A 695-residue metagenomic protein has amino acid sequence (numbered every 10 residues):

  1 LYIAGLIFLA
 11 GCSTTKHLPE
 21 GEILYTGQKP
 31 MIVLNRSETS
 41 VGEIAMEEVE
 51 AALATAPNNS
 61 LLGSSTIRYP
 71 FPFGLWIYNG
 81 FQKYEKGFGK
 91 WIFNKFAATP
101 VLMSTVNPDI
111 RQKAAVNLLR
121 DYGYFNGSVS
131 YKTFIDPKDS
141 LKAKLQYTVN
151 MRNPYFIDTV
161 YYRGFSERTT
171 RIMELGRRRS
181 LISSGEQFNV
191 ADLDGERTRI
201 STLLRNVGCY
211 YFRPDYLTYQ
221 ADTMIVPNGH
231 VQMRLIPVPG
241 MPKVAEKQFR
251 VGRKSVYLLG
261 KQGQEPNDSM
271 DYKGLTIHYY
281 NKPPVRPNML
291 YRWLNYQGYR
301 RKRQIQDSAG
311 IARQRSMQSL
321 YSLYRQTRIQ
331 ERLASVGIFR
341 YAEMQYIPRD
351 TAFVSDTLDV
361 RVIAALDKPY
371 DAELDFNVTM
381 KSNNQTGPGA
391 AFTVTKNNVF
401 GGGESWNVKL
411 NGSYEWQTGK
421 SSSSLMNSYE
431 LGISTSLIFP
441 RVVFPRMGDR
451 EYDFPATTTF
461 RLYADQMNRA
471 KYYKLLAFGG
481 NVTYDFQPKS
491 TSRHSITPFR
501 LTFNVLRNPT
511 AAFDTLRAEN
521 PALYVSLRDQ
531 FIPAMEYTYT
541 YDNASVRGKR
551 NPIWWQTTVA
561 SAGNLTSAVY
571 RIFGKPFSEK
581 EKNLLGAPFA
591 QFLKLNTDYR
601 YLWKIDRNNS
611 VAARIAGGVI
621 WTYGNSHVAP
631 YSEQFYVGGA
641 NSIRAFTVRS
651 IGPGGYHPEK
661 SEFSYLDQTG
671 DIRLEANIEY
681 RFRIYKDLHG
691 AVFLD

Functional and structural regions predicted by a protein language model:
L1-I3: Sec-dependent signal peptide recognition, specifically the positively charged N-region followed immediately by
F8-G11: C-terminal motif of bacterial Sec signal peptides marking the signal peptidase cleavage site
S13-S335, R340-M344, T357: Interaction-mediating elements
Y124-V129, Y210-D215, T386-A390, L431-I433 (+2 more regions): Amphipathic hydrophobic-ligand
T169-I172, I305, Q314, S319-Q556 (+3 more regions): Gram-negative/organellar outer-membrane beta-barrel architecture
R213, Y341-M344, S405-W406, S492-H494 (+2 more regions): Acidic/polar loop patches that form or flank catalytic/metal-binding clefts of enzymes that bind anionic ligands
I236-V238, Y257-L259, K282-N288, V336 (+13 more regions): Generic beta-strand/beta-sheet core signal
M270-Y280, N377-N383, S495-R683, V692-F693: C-terminal outer-membrane beta-barrel translocator/porin domains of Gram-negative envelope proteins and their
